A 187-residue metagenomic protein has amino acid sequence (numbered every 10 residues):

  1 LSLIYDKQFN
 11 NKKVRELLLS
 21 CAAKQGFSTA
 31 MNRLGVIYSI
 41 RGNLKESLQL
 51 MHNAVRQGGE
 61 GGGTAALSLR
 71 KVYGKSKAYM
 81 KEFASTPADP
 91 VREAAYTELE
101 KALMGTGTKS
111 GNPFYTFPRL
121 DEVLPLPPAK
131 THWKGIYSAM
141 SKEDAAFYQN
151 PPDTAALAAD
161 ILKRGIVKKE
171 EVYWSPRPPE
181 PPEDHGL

Functional and structural regions predicted by a protein language model:
L1, Y5-Q8, K24-M31, G42 (+3 more regions): Short helix-capping/linker turns of helical repeat alpha-solenoids
Q8-L18, R41-L50, T86-R92: Structural signature of tandem alpha-helical TPR/SEL1-like repeats, specifically the intra-repeat loop/turn
L48-G59, R70-A78, F83-G107: TPR/TPR-like (Sel1-like) alpha-helical repeat modules
T106-T116: Acidic, Ser/Thr-rich low-complexity linear motifs
E122-L187: Long C-terminal extensions of eukaryotic subunits of large macromolecular complexes
